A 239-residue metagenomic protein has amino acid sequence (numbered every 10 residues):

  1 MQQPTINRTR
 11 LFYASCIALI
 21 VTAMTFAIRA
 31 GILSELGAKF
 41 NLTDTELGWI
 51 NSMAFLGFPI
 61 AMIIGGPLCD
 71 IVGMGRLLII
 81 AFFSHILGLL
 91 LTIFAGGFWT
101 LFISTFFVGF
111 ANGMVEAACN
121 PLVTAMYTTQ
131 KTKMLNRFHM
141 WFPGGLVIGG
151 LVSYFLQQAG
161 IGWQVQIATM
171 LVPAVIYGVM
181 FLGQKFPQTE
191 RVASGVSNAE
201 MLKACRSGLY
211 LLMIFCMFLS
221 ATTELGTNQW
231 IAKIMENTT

Functional and structural regions predicted by a protein language model:
M1-I6, Q188-M213: Juxtamembrane intracellular "pre-TM" segments in multi-pass secondary transporters
R10-D44, N120, T227-A232: Extracytoplasmic
A27, A54-I63, V147: Residue-level signature of mid-helix packing/kink "hotspots" within the transmembrane helices of 12-pass Major
R29-A30, R206-T239: Extracytoplasmic gate region of multi-pass secondary transporters
P59-W99: Conserved MFS/SLC helix-loop-helix module at the cytosolic interface between two early adjacent transmembrane helices
G97-T105, L212-M213: Short hydrophobic/alpha-helical segments at membrane-entry points of transmembrane helices in Major Facilitator
S104-F142: Cytoplasmic helix-loop-helix junction between adjacent transmembrane helices in 12-TM secondary transporters
T129-Q130, M134-T189: Helix-loop-helix hairpin linking two adjacent transmembrane segments in secondary transporters
